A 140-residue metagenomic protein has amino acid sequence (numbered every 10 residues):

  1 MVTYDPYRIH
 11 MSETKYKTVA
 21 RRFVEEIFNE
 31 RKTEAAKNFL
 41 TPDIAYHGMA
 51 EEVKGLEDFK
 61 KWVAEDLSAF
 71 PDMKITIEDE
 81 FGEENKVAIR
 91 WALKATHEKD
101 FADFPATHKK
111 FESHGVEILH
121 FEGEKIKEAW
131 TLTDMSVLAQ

Functional and structural regions predicted by a protein language model:
V2-Q140: C-terminal and inter-domain tail/linker signature
